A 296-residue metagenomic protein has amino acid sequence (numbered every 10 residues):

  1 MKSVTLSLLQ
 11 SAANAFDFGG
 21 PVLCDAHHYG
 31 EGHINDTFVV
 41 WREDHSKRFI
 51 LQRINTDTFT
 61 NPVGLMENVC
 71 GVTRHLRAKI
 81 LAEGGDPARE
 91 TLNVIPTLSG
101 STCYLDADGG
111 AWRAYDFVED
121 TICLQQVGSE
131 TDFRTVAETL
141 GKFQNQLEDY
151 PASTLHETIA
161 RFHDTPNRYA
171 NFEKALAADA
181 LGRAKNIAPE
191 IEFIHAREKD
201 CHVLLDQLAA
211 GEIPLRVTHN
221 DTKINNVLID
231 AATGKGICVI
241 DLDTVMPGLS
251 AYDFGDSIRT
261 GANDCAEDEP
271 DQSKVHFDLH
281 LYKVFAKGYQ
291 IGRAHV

Functional and structural regions predicted by a protein language model:
M1-A26: Juxta-kinase regulatory segment immediately upstream of eukaryotic protein kinase catalytic domains
S3, H27-E31, Q52-R53, F59-V63 (+4 more regions): ATP-dependent phospho-/nucleotidyl transfer catalytic cores
P21-E43: ATP-binding glycine-rich phosphate-binding loop
W41-R48, T233-K235: Active-site beta-strand-loop-beta-strand hairpin of nuclease catalytic cores that positions key catalytic residues
H45-T154: ATP-binding pocket architecture of kinase catalytic cores
N225-D264: Catalytic activation segment of kinase domains across protein kinase-like and atypical kinase folds
A251-G292: Active-site activation/catalytic loop segments of kinase-like enzymes and analogous catalytic loops in related
A294-V296: Conserved small/polar residues in nucleotide/adenosyl-binding loops
